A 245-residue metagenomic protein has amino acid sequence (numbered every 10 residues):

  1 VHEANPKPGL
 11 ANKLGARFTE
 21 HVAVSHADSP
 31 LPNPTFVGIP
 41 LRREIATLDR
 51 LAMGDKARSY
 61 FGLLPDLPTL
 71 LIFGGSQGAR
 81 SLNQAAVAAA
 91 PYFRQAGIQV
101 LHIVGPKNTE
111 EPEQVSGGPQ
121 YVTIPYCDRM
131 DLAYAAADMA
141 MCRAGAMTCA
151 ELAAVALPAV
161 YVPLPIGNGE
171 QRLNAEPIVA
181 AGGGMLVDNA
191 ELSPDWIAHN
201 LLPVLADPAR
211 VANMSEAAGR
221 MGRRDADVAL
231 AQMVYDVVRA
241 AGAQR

Functional and structural regions predicted by a protein language model:
V1-D55, Y60: Active-site-proximal region of nucleotide-activated glycan assembly enzymes, centered on histidine/acidic-rich loops
V1-N5, S25-H26, V162-P165, V187-A190: Short beta->alpha connector loops at strand-helix junctions that form conserved, small/polar/Pro-enriched
M53-S59, L63-C142, C149-A150, R172-E176 (+1 more regions): Donor-nucleotide binding loops and adjacent catalytic segments primarily of GT-B fold Leloir glycosyltransferases
A135-A137, A153-V162, A181: Conserved donor-binding/catalytic loop of nucleotide-activated donor transferases
C142, P158-N168: Short hydrophobic beta-strand element within catalytic cores of glycosyltransferases and related nucleotide-activated
A159, P177-A190, L202-P203: A short acidic/histidine/glycine-rich donor-binding loop in glycosyltransferase catalytic cores
R210-R224: A short, well-ordered alpha-helix in the C-terminal region of glycosyltransferases
R223-R245: C-terminal alpha-helical cap of glycosyltransferases
